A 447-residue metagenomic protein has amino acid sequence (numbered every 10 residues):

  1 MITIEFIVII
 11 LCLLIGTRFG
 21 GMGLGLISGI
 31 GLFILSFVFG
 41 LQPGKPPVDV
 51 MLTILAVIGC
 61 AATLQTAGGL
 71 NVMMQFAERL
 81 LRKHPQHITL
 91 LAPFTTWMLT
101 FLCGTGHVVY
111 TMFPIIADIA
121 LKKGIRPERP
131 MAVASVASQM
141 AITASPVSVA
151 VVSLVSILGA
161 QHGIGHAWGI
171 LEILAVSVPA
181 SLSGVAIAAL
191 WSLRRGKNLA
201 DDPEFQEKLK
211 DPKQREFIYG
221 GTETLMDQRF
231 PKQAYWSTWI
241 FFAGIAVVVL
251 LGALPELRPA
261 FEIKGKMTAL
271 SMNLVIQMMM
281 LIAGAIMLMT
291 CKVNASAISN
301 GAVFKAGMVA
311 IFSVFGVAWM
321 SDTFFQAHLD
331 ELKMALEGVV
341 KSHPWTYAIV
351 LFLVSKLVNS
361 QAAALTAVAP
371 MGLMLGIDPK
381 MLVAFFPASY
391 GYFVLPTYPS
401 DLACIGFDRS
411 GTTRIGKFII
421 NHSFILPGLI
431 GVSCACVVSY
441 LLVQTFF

Functional and structural regions predicted by a protein language model:
M1-A61, E204-D322, L426-F447: Hydrophobic transmembrane alpha-helices of multi-pass small-molecule transporters
I15-T17, I27-F37, L41-P130, V293-L375 (+1 more regions): Membrane-embedded alpha-helical segments and adjacent helix-loop junctions characteristic of multi-pass solute
G20, F39, R82, C103-G104 (+4 more regions): Short helix-capping/hinge motifs at transmembrane helix termini and TM-loop junctions
D49-I58, I173-A188, T268-M280, M381-L395: Alpha-helical transmembrane segments
I58-A62, A92-V108, V133-P146, V176-V185 (+4 more regions): Helix-loop-helix module between adjacent transmembrane segments
A117-R215, T224-S237, D378-A388, A403-F447: Membrane-core helix-loop-helix motifs of multi-pass transport proteins
P146-Q161, A253-E262, M320, F324-L329 (+1 more regions): Membrane-helix interface motif
Q361-A363, D401-G406: Terminal transmembrane helical module of multi-pass membrane proteins
